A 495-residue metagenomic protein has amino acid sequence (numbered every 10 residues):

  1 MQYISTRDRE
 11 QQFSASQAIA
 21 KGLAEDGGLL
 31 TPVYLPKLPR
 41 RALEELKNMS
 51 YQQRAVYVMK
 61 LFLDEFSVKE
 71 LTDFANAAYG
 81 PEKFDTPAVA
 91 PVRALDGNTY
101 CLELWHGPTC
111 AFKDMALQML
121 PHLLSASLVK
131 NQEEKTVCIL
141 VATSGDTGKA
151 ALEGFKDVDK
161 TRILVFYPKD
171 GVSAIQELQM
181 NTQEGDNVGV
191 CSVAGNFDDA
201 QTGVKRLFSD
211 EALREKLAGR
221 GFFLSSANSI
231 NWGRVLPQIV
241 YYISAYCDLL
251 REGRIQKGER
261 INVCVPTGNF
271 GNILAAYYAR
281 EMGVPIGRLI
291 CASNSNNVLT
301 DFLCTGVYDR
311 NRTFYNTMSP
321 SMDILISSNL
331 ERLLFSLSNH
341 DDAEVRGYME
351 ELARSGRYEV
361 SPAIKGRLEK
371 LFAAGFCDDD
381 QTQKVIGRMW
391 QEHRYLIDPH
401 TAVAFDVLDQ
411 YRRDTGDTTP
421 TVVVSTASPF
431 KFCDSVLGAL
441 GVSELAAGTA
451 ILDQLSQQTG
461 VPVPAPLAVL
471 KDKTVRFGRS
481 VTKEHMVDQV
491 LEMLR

Functional and structural regions predicted by a protein language model:
M1-R495: PLP-dependent amino-acid enzyme catalytic core
